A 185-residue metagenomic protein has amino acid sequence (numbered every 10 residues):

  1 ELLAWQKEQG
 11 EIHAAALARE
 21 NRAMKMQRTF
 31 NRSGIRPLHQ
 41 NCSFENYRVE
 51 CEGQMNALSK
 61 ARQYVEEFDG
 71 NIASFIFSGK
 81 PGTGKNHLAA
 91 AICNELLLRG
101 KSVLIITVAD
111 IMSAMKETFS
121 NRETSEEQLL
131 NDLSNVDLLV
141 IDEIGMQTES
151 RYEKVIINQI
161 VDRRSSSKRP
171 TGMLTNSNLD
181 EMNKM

Functional and structural regions predicted by a protein language model:
E1-E50: A short, basic N-terminal segment
S33-L38, N46-F75: Pre-Walker A (pre-P-loop) alpha-helix and adjacent loop at the N terminus of AAA/AAA+ ATPase modules, a conserved
Y47, A89, T107, D142 (+2 more regions): Conserved RecA-like P-loop NTPase ATPase core
E52-A61, C93-N135, T148: Short glycine-rich substrate-engagement loop in P-loop NTPases that contacts/grips substrate
E67-G70, N131-S134, D162-S167: Conserved catalytic network of the ASCE P-loop NTPase/AAA+ motor domain
N71-A90: Walker A/P-loop nucleotide-binding motif
A73, K101-S102, N135-L139, S167-M173: Loop/turn-to-beta-strand initiation segments
S113-T118, I144-M185: Replace "adjacent to P-loop NTPase cores in ATP/GTP-dependent enzymes" with "adjacent to NTP-binding cores
